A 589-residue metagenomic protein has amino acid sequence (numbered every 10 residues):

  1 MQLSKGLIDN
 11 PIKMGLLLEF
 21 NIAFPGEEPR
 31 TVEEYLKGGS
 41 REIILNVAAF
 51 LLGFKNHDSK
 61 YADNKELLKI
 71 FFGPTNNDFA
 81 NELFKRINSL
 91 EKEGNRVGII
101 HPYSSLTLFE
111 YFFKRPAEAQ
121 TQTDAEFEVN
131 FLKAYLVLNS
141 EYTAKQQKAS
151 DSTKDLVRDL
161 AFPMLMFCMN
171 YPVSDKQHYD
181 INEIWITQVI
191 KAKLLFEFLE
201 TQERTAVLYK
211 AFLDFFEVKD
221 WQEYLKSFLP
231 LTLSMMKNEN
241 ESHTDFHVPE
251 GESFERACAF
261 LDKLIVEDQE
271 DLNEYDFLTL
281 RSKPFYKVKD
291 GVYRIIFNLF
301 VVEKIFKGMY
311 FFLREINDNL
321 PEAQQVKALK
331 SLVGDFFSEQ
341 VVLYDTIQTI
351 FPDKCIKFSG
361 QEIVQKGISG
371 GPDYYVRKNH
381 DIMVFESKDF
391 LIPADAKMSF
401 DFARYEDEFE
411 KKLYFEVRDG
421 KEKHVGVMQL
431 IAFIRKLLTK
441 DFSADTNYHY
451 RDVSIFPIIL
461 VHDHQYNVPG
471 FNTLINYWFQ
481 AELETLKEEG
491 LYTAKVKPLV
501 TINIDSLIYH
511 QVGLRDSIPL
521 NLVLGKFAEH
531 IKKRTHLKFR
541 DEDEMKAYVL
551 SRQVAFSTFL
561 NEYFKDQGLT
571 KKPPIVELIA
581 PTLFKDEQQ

Functional and structural regions predicted by a protein language model:
M1, N10, M14-G15, N21 (+8 more regions): Intrinsic-disorder/low-complexity loop/linker signature
M1-F20, F24, H243, N379-H380 (+3 more regions): Polar low-complexity intrinsically disordered regions
M1-L233: Long amphipathic alpha-helical coiled-coil/heptad-repeat bundle
L3, L16-I22, I184, F311 (+5 more regions): Hydrophobic transmembrane signal anchors and adjacent membrane-proximal interface regions, especially in viral
G6, G15, G26, G38-G39 (+17 more regions): Residue-identity detector for glycine
L52-K133, L138-N139, K145, D381 (+2 more regions): C-terminal amphipathic "assembly/sorting" segment characterized by alternating charged and hydrophobic residues
T143-T349, Y477-Q589: Interfaces and regulatory segments of ATP-dependent nucleotide/adenylate/phosphodiester-chemistry enzymes
P321-F539: Catalytic core segments in nucleotide and nucleic-acid processing enzymes
